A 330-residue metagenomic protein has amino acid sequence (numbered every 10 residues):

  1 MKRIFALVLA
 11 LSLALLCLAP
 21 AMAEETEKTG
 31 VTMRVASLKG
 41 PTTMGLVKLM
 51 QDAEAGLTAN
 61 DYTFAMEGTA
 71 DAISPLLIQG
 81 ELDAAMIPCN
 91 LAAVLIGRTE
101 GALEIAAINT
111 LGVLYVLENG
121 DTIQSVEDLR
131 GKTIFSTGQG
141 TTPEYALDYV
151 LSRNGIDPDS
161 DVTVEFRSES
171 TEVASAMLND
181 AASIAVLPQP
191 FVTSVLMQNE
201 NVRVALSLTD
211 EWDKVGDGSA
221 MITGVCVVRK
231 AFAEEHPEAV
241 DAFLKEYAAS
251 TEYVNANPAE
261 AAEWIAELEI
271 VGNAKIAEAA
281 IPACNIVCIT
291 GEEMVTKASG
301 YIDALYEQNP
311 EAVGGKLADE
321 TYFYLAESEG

Functional and structural regions predicted by a protein language model:
M1-T32, E329-G330: Short, low-complexity disordered leader/linker segments with a strong preference for bacterial N-terminal type II
T26-D157, T163-F166, S183-Q189, R203-L206: Short, glycine-/small- and polar/acidic-enriched structural segments that line small-molecule recognition paths
M44-Q51, D71, P75, Q79 (+12 more regions): Solvent-exposed, polar/charged alpha-helical surfaces in well-ordered, non-transmembrane soluble domains, broadly
K48-M50, L114-S125, A220-E238, T290: A bilobed periplasmic-binding-protein/Venus flytrap-type ligand-binding module shared by bacterial periplasmic
E54-N60, T209-S219, V287-V295: Short, solvent-exposed loop/beta-turn-alpha elements that line the ligand-binding surface or hinge of extracytoplasmic
N90-L91, T99, T171-W264: Pocket-lining segment of extracytoplasmic ligand-binding domains
A233-Q308: Secondary-structure end/capping motifs
S299, D303-G330: Conserved C-terminal helix/tail region of periplasmic/extracytoplasmic solute-binding proteins
